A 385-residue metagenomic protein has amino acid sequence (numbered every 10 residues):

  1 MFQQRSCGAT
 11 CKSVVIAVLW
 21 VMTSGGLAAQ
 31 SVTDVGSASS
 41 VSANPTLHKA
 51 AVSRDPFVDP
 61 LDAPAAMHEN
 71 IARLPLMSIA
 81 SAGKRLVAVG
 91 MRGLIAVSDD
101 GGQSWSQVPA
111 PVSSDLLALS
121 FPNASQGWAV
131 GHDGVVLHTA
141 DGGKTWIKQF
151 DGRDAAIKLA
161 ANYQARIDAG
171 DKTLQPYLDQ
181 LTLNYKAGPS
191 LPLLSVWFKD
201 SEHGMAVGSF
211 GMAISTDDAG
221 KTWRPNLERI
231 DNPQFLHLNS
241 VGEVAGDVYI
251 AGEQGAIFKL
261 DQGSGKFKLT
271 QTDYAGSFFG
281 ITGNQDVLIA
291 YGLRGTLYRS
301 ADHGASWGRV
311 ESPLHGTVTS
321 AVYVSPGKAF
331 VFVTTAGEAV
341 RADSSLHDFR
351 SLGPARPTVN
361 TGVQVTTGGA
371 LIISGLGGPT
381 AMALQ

Functional and structural regions predicted by a protein language model:
F2, A29-Q385: Residue-level hotspots at or immediately adjacent to binding/recognition sites across diverse folds
F2-V15: Bacterial N-terminal signal peptides that target proteins for export
G8, G25-G26: Residue-identity detector for glycine
A9-T10, V18, G36, I281: A periodicity- and composition-biased signal for non-globular, repetitive helical segments
K12-S24: Bacterial N-terminal signal peptides
